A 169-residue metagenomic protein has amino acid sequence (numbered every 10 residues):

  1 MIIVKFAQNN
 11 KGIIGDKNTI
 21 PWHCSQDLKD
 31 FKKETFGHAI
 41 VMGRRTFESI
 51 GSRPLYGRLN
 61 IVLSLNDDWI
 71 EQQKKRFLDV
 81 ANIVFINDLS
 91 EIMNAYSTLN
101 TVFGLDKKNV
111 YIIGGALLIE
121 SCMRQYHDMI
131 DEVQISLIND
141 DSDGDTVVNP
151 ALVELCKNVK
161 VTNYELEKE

Functional and structural regions predicted by a protein language model:
M1-E169: Enzymes that bind and transform nitrogen-containing heteroaromatic metabolites
